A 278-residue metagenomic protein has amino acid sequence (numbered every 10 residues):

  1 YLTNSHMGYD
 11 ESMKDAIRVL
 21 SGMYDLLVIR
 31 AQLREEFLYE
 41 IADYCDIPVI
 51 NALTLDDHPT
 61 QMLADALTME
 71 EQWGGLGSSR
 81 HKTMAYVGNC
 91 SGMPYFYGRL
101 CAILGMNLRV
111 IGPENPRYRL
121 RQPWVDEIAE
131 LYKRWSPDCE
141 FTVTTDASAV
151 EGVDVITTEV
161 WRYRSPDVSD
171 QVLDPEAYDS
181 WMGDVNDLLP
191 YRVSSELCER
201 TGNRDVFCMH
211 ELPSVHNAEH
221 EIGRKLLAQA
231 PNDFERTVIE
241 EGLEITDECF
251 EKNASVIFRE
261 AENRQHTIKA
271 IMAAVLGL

Functional and structural regions predicted by a protein language model:
Y1-E70, H216: Phosphate/diphosphate ligand-binding glycine-rich loop within oxidoreductases
Y24, C45, G152-V153, D205 (+1 more regions): Short, well-ordered alpha-helix to beta-strand connector turns
V28-A31, V49-A52, H58, Y86 (+3 more regions): General beta-strand structural signal in soluble alpha/beta enzymes
E71-P166, Q171: Glycine-rich phosphate/diphosphate-binding loop of Rossmann-like nucleotide-binding domains
S78, I103, E196-D205, E251-K252: Short, conserved loop/helix-junction motifs that constitute active-site signature segments in enzyme catalytic cores
E130-T246: Rossmann-like adenosine-cofactor binding region
I222, L226-L278: C-terminal helix-to-coil terminal segments
